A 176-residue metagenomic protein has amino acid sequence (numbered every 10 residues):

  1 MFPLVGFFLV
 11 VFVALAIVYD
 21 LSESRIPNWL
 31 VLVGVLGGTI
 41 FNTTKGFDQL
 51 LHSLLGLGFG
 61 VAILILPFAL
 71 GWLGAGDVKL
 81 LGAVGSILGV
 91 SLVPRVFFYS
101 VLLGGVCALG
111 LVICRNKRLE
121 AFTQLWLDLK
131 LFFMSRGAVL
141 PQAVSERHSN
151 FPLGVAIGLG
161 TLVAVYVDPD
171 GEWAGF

Functional and structural regions predicted by a protein language model:
M1-F176: A membrane-topology feature that recognizes alpha-helical transmembrane segments and their immediate juxtamembrane
